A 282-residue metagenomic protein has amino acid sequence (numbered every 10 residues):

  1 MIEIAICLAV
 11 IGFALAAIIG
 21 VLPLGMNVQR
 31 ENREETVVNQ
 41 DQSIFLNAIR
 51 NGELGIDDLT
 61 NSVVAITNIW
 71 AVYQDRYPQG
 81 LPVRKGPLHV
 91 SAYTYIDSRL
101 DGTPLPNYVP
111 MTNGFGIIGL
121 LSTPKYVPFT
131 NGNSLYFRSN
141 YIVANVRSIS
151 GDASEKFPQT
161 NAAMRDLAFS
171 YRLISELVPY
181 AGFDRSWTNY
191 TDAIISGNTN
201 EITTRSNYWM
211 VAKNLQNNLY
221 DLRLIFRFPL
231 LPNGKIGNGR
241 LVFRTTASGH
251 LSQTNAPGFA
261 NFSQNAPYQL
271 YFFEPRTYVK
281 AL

Functional and structural regions predicted by a protein language model:
A5-A9, I18-R30, T36, S43-L282: Flexible, low-complexity segments enriched in proline/glycine/serine and punctuated by aromatic residues
